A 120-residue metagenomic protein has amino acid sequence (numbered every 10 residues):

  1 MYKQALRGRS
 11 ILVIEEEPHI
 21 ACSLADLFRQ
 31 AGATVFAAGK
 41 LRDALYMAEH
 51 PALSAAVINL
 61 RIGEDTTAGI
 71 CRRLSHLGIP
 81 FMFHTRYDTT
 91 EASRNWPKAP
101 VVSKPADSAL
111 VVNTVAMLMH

Functional and structural regions predicted by a protein language model:
M1-S10, S93, A106-H120: Non-catalytic signal-transmission and effector/linker regions of two-component phosphorelay proteins
R7-P18, L24, F28: Conserved acidic segment of CheY-like receiver
G32-G39, M47: Short hydrophobic/Thr-rich beta-strand motif most characteristic of the beta2 strand and flanking loop of CheY-like
L45-Y46, V112: Alpha2 helix of the CheY-like receiver
A52-V57: Active-site beta3 strand of CheY-like receiver
I58-S75: Conserved phosphotransfer microenvironments
R94-V102: As written
